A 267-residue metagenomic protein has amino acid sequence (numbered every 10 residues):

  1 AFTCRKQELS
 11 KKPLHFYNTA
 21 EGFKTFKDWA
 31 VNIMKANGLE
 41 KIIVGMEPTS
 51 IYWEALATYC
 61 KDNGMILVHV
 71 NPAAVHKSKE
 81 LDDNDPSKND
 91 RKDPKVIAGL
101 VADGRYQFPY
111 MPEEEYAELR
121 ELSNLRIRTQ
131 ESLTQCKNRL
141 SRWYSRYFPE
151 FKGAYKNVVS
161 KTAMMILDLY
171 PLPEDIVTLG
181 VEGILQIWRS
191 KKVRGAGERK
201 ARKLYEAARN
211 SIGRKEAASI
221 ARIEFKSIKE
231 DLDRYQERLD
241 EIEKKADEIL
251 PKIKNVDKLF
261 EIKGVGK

Functional and structural regions predicted by a protein language model:
A1-K267: A detector of single, family-specific signature residues that are central to catalytic or substrate-handling motifs
